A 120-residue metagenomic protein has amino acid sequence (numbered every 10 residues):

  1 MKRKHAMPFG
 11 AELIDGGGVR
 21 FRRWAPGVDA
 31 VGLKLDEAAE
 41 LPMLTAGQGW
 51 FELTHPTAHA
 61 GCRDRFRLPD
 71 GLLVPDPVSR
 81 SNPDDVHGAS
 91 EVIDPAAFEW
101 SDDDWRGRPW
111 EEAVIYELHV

Functional and structural regions predicted by a protein language model:
M1-G16, R20, E40, T45-E117: The feature marks proteins involved in alpha-glucan
W24-A30, H59: Short proline/glycine-enriched turn/loop motifs at strand-loop junctions of beta-rich domains
A30-E37: Change to "...patches in solvent-exposed regions of secreted, membrane-anchored, or virion-exposed structural
